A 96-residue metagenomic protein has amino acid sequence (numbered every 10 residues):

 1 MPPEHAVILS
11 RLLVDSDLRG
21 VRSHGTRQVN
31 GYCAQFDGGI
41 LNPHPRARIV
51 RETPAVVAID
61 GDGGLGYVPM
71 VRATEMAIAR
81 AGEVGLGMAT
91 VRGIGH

Functional and structural regions predicted by a protein language model:
M1-A6: Helix N-cap / loop-to-helix initiation motif
D17-S23: Secretory-pathway/luminal and periplasmic proteins that interact with or process carbohydrate-rich
H24-I78: Active-site cofactor/substrate anionic-group-binding motifs, chiefly glycine- and Lys/Arg-rich phosphate-binding loops
R80-V84: Active-site acidic/histidine clusters and adjacent loop/turn architecture that either coordinate catalytic ions
L86-H96: Glycine-rich anion/phosphate-binding loop at the beta-strand->alpha-helix junction
